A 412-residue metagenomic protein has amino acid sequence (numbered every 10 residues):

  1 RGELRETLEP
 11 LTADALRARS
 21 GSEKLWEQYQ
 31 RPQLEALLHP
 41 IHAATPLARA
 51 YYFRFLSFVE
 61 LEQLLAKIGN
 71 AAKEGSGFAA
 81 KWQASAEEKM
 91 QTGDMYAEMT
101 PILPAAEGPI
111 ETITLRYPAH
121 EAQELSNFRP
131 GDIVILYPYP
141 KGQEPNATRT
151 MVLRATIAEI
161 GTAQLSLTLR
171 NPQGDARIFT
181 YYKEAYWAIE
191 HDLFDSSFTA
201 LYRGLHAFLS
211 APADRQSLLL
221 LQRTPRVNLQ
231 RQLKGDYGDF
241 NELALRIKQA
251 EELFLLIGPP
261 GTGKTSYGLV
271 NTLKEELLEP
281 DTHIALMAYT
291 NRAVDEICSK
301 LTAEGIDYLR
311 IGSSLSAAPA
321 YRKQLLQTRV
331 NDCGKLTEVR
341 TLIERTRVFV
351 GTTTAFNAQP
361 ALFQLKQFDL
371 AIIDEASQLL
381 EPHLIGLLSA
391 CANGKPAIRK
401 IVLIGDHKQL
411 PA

Functional and structural regions predicted by a protein language model:
G2-Q143: Accessory interdomain/linker segments of ATP-dependent helicases and helicase-like nucleic-acid enzymes that mediate
G2-Q33, L47, H120-Q249, S299 (+3 more regions): Pre-ATPase regulatory/linker segments immediately N-terminal to the P-loop/RecA-like helicase/translocase core
A250-L256, D281-T282: Pre-Walker A (Motif I) flank of P-loop NTPase domains
P260, V350-T352, D374: Hydrophobic beta-strand scaffold positions of dinucleotide-using enzymes
P260, Y267, T272-T302, L309-G312: Conserved RecA-like ASCE P-loop NTPase motor core of nucleic-acid helicases/translocases
E279-T282, T290, R340, T354-F356 (+1 more regions): Conserved helicase motor core of SF1/SF2 NTP-dependent helicases
I311-P319, T352-A358: Conserved helicase motor
A320-F349: Conserved motor-coupling elements within RecA-like helicase/translocase cores
